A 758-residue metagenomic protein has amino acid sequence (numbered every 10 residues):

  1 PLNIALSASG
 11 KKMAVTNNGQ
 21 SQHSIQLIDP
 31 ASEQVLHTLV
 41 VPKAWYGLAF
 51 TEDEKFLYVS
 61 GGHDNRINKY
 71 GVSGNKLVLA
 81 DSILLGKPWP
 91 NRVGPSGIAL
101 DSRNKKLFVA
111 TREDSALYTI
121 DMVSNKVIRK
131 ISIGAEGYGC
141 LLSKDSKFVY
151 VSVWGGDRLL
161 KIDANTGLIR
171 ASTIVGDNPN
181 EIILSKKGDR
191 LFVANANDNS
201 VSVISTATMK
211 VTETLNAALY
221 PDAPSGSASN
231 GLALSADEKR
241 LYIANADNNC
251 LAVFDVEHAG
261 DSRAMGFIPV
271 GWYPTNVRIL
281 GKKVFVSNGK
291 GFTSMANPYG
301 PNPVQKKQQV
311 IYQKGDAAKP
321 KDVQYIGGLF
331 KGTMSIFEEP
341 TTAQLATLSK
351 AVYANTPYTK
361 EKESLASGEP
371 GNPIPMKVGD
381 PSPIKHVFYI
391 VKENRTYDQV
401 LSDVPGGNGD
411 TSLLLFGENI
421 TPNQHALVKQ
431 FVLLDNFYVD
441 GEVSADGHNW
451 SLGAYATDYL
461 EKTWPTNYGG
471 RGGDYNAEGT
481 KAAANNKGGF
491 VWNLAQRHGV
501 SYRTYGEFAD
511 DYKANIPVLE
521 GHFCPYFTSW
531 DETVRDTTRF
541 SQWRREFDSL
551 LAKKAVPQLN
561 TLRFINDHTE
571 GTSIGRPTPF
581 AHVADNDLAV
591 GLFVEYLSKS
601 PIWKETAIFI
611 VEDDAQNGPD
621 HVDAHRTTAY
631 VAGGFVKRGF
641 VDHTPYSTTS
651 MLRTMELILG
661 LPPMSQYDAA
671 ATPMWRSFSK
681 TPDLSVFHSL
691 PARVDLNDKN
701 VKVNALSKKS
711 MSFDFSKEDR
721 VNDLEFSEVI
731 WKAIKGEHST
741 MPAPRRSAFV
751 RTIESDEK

Functional and structural regions predicted by a protein language model:
P1-N372: Predominantly soluble domains enriched in secretory-pathway, periplasmic, or organellar proteins
A346-K758: N-terminal pro-sequences and low-complexity stem/linker regions of secreted or lumenal proteins
